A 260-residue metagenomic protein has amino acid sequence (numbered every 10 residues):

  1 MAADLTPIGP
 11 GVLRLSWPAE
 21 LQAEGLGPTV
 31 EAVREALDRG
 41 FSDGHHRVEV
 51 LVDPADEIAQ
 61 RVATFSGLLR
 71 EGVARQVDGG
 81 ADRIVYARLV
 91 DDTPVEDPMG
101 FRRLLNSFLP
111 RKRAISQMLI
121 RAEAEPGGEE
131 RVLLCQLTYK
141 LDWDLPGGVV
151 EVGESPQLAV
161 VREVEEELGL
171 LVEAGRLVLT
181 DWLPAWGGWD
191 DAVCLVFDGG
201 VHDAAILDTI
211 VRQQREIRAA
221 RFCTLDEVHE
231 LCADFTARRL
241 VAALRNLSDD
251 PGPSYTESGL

Functional and structural regions predicted by a protein language model:
A3-D4, G9-E24, W143-G148: Conserved acetyl-CoA binding element of GNAT-fold acetyltransferases
G25-R39, R61, F65, P156-V161: Conserved acetyl-CoA-binding loop-helix of GNAT-fold acetyltransferases
F41-D53: Conserved GNAT acetyl-CoA-binding A-motif
L51, G67-I84: Conserved catalytic-core motifs of GNAT/GCN5-like acyltransferases
D53, E57-R61, G127-E167: Conserved Nudix-box catalytic region and its N-terminal flanking loop in Nudix hydrolases and closely related
R83-L119, E123-E125: Acidic, metal-coordinating catalytic segment for phosphate/diphosphate chemistry, firing primarily on the Nudix
V150-E173, D181-T236, G259: Unchanged
A242-L260: Charged phosphate-binding loop/patch that engages nucleotide di/tri-phosphates or the phosphate backbone of nucleic
